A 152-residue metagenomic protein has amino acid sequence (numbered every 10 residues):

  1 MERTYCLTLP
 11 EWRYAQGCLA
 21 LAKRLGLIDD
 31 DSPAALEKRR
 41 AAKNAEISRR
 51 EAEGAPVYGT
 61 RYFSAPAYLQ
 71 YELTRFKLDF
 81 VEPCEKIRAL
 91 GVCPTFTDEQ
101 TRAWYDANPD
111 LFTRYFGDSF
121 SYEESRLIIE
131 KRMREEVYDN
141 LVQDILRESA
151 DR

Functional and structural regions predicted by a protein language model:
M1-F63: N-terminal targeting/tethering segments
E53-R152: PPIase-associated folding chaperone regions across multiple families
